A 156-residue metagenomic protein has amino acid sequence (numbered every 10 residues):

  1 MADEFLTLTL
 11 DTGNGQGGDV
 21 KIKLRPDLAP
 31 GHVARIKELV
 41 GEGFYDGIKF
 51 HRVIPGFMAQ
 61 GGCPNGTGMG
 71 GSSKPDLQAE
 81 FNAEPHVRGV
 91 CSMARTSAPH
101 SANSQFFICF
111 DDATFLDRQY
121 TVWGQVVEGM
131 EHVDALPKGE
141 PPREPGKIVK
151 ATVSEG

Functional and structural regions predicted by a protein language model:
M1-G156: Cyclophilin-like peptidyl-prolyl cis-trans isomerases
